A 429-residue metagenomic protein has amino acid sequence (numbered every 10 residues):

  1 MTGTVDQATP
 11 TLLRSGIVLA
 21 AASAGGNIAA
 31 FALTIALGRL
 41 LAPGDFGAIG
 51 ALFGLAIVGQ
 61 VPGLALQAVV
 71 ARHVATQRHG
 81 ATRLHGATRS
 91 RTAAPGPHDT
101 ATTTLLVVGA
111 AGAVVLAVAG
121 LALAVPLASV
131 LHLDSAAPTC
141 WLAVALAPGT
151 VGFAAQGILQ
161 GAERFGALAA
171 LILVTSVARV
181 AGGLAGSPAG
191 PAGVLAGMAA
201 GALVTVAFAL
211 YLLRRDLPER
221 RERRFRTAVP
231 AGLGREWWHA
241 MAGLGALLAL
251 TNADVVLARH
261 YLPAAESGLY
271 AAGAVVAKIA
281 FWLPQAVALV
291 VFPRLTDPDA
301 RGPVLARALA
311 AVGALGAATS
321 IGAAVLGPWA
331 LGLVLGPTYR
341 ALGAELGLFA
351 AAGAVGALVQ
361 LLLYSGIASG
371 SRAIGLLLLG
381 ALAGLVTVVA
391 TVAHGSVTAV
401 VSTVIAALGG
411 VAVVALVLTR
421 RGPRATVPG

Functional and structural regions predicted by a protein language model:
M1-A29, R226-A240, R420-G429: N-terminal membrane topogenesis motif
T11-Q67, W238-Y261: Signature of the first transmembrane helix
L13, L84, A93-A111, G234 (+2 more regions): Interfacial transmembrane-helix starts/ends
F53-G63, Y270-L289, T319, F349-G356: Transmembrane helix-bundle signature of multi-pass secondary active exporters and lipid flippases
G63-G80, R89-R91, G273, A277-A300 (+1 more regions): Helix-loop junctions and terminal segments of transmembrane helices in multi-pass membrane transport/translocation
A124-L142, A264, V325-A354: Interfacial segments at transmembrane-helix termini and the short loops linking adjacent helices
P138-A143, A169-P218, V397-G422: Hydrophobic alpha-helical transmembrane segments
P148-A170, D297, A351-L378: Membrane-interface junctions at transmembrane-helix termini in multi-pass inner-membrane proteins
